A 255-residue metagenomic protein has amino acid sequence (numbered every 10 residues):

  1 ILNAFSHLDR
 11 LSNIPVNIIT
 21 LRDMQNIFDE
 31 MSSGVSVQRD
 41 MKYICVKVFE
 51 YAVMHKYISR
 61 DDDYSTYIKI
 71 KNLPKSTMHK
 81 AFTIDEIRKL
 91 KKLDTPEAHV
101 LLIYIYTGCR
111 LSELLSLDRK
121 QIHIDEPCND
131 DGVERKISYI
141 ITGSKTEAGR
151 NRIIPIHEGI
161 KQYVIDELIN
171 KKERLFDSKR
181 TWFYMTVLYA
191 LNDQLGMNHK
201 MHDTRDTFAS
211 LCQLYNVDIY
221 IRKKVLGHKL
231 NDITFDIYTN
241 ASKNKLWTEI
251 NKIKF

Functional and structural regions predicted by a protein language model:
I1-S33: Basic/aromatic-enriched alpha-helical hairpins
N17, I58-R60, N72-K92, K136 (+2 more regions): DNA breakage-rejoining catalytic core of tyrosine-based enzymes
I19, T181-W182, M197-N216: Short basic/aromatic active-site micro-motif
V35-Y43, M54, I58-R60, Y64-L111 (+2 more regions): Basic, Lys/Arg- and aromatic-enriched nucleic-acid-binding interface segment
A81, K145-E147, L226-F255: Catalytic-site neighborhood detector that most strongly recognizes the C-terminal catalytic loop/helix of tyrosine
T107, S116-Y163: Conserved tyrosine-mediated DNA breakage-rejoining catalytic core shared by Y-recombinases
I122-E126, N198, V217-I237: Short, polar N-cap/turn motifs at the start of nucleic acid-interacting alpha helices
P155-M197, F208: Active-site/catalytic core of tyrosine-dependent DNA strand-transfer enzymes
